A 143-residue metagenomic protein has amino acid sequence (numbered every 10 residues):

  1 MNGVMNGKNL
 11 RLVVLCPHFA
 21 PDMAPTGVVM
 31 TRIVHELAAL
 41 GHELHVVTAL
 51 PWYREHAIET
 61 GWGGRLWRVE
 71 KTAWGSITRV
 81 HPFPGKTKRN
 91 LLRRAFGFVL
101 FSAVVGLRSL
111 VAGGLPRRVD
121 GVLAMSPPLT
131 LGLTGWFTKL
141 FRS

Functional and structural regions predicted by a protein language model:
N2-A73: N-terminal subdomain of nucleotide-sugar transferases
G7-K8, L115-V119: Short helix-terminating capping/connector loops at secondary-structure junctions
F19-A20, P51-W52, P84-G85, P128-T130: Short, solvent-exposed loop/turn segments at secondary-structure junctions
M23, R94-S109, V119-R142: An aromatic- and histidine-rich active-site surface loop
A24-P25, H56-A57, R89, G132-G135: Short glycine-/acidic-enriched loop or helix-start segments at secondary-structure transitions that form or flank
L37, A112-G113, T138: Hydrophobic helix-cap positions at the C-terminus of alpha-helices in RecA-like/P-loop ATPase nucleotide-binding cores
G41, R142-S143: Glycine-centered short loops/turns at secondary-structure junctions
T48-A112, P116: A conserved catalytic-core segment of Leloir-type glycosyltransferases
